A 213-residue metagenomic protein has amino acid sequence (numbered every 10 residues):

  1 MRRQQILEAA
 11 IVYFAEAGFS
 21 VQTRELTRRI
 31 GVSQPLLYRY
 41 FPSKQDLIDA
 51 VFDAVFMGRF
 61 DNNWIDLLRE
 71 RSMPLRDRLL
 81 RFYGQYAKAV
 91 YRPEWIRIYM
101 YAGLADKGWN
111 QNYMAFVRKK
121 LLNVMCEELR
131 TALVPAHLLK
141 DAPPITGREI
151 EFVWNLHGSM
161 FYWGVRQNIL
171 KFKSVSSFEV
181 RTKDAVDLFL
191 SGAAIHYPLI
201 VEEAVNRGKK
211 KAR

Functional and structural regions predicted by a protein language model:
M1, V12, S33, W64-L68 (+1 more regions): N-terminal intrinsically disordered/low-complexity leader segments
R2, K44, V55, F82 (+3 more regions): Hydrophobic/aromatic residues within well-ordered alpha-helical segments
Q5, A9, Y13-V51: Helix-turn-helix
E8, R76-Y91, I96-Y101, I150 (+2 more regions): Amphipathic alpha-helical segments that line or abut small-molecule/effector binding pockets and mediate allosteric
R29, A50, A54, I98-A102 (+3 more regions): Short acidic/histidine-centered micro-motifs embedded in hydrophobic/aromatic stretches that mark compact functional
V51-F82: Amphipathic alpha-helical linker/stalk segments
I65, E70-M73, D77, K88-E127 (+1 more regions): Short secondary-structure transition hinges
Q111, V134-D187, H196-G208, R213: Hydrophobic/aromatic-rich alpha-helical bundle segments in the mid-to-C-terminal region
